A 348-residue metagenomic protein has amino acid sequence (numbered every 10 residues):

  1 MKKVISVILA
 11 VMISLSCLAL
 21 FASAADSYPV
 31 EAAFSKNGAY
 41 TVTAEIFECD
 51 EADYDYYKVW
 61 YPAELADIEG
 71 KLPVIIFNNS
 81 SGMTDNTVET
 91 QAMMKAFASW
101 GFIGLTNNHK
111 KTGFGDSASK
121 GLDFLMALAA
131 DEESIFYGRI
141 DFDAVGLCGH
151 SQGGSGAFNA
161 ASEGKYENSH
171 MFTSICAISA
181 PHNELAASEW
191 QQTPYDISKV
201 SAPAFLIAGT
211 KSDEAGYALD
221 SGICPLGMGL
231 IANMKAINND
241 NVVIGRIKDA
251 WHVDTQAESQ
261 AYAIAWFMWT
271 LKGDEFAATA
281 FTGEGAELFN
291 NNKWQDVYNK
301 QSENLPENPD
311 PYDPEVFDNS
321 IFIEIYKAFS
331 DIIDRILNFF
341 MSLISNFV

Functional and structural regions predicted by a protein language model:
C17-D26, V348: Sec-dependent signal peptide cleavage junction
A25-G70: N-terminal cap/lid segment of alpha/beta-hydrolase-fold proteins
A66-K71, D116-S155, E163-E167: Gly/Ser-rich "nucleophile elbow"/oxyanion-hole loop immediately N-terminal to the catalytic nucleophile in hydrolases
E69-S80: Short beta-strand element of the alpha/beta-hydrolase
T87-L105: Short amphipathic alpha-helix adjacent to the substrate-entry channel of hydrolases
G156-A160, A186: Hydrolases whose catalytic domains are alpha/beta-hydrolase-1, hotdog thioesterase, or metallo-beta-lactamase-like
S169-T255: The feature captures the conserved acid-bearing segment of alpha/beta-hydrolase catalytic domains
I247-I332, L337-V348: Alpha/beta-hydrolase-fold serine-hydrolase catalytic core, especially in secreted/extracellular enzymes
